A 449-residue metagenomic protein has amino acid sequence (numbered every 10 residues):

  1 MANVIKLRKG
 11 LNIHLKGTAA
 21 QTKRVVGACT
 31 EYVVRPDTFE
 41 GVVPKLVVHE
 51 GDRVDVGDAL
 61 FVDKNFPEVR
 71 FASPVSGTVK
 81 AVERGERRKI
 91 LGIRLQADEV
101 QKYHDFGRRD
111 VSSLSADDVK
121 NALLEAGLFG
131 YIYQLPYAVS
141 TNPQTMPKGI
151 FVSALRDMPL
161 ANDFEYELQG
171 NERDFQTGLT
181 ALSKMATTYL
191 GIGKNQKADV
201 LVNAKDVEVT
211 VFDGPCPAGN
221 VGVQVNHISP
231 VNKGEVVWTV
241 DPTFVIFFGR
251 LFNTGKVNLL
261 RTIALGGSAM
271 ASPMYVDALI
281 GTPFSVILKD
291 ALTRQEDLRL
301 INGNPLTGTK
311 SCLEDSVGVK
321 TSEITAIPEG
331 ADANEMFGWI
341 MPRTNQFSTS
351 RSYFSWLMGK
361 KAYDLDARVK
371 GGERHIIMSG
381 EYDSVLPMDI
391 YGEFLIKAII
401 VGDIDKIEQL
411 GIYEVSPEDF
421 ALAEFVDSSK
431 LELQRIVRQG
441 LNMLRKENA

Functional and structural regions predicted by a protein language model:
M1-L15, T22-K23, K80, G85 (+2 more regions): Mobile cofactor-carrier "swinging-arm" domains
M1-V47, V62, F212: N-terminal, Lys/Arg-enriched amphipathic/low-complexity engagement segments that precede the first folded domain
V42, V48, N65-E68, S272: Short, solvent-exposed loop/turn positions at domain surfaces that link secondary-structure elements or cap domain
H49-V62, A81: Short, well-structured beta-strand-loop connectors
D58, K64, V75, E83 (+1 more regions): Glycine-rich, histidine-containing beta strand-loop boundary motifs that form or position
E68-S76: Short coil-to-beta-strand transition motifs
V69, E83-V286, D290-A449: Buried, small/hydrophobic-residue-enriched core segments of structured protein domains
